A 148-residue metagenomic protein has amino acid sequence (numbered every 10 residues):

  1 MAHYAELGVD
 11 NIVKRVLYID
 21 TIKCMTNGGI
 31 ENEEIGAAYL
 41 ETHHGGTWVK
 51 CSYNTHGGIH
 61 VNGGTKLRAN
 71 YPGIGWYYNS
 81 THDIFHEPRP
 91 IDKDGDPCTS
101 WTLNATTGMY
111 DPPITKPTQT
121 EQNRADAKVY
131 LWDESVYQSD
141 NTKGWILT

Functional and structural regions predicted by a protein language model:
M1-T148: Interaction-interface detector
